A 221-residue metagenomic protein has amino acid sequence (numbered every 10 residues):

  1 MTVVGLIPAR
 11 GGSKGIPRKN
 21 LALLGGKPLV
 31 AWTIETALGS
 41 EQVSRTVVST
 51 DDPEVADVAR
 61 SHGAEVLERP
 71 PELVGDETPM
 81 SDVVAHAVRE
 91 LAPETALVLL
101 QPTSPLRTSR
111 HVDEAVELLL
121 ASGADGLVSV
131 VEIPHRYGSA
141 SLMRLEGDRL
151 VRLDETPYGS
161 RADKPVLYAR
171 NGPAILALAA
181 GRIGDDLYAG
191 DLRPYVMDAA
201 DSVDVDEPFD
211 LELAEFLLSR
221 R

Functional and structural regions predicted by a protein language model:
M1-P17: N-terminal nucleotide-binding beta1-loop-alpha1 segment
T2-I7, V30, R45-V48: Hydrophobic targeting segments
L29-R45, D57-H62: A short, N-terminal amphipathic alpha-helix
V43, P93-E94, G123-D125: Short, high-confidence coil segments that cap the C-terminus of an alpha-helix and link into the following beta-strand
V47, P53-V98, L106-E117: Short phosphate-binding loop-to-helix
M80-D82, H86, P105-D191, V196-D198: Conserved core of the sugar-phosphate nucleotidyltransferase
G181-V203, P208-R221: Catalytic donor-sugar/metal-binding loop of nucleotide-sugar-dependent glycosyltransferases
